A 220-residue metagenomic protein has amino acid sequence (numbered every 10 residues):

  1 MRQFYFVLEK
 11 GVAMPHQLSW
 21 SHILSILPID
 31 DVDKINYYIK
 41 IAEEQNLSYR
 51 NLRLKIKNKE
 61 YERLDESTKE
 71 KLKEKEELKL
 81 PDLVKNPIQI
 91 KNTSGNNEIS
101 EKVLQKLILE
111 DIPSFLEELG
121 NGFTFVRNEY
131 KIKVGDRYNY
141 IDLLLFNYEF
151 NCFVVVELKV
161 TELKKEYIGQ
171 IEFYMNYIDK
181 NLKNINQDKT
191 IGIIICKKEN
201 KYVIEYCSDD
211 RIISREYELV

Functional and structural regions predicted by a protein language model:
M1-V220: Basic, low-complexity intrinsically disordered segments
